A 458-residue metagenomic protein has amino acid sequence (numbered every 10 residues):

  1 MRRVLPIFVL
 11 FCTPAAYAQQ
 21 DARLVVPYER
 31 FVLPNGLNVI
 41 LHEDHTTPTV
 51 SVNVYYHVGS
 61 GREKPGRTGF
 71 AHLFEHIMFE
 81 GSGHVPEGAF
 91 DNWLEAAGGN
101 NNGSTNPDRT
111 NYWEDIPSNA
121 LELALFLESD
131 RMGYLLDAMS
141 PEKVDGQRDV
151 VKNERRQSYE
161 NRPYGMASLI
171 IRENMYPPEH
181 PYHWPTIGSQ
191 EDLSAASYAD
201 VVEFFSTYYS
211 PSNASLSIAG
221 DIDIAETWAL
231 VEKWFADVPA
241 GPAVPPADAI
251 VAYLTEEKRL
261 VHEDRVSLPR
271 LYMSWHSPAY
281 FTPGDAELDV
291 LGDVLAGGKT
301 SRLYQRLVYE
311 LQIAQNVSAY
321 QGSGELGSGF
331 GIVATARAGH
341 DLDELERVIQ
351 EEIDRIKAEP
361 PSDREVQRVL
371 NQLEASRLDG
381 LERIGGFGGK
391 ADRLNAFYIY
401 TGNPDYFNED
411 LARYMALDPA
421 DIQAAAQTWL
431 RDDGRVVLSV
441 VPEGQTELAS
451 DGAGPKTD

Functional and structural regions predicted by a protein language model:
V4, C12-L41, D223-E263, S274 (+3 more regions): Proteolytic maturation boundary segments
H42, T47-E63, G69-L73, E87-Y134 (+6 more regions): M16 family metallopeptidases and their MPP-like homologs
T68-S82: Active-site SXXK
P141, R148, V202-W234, G434-R435: Non-catalytic, conformational "gating/processing" segments within enzyme and secreted inhibitor domains
R156, E173, A243-T300, Y398: His/Glu-based metal-binding/catalytic segments typifying zinc-dependent metallopeptidases
L193-S197, V201: Alpha-helical scaffold elements lining the catalytic groove of polysaccharide deacetylases
